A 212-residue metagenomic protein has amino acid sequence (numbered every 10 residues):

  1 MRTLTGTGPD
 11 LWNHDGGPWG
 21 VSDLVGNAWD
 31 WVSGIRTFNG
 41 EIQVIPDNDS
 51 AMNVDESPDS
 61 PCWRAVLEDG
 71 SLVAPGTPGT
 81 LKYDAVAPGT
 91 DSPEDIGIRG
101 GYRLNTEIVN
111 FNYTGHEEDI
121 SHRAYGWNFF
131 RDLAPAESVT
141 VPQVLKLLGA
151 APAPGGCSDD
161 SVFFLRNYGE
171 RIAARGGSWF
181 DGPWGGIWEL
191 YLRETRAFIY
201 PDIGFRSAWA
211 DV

Functional and structural regions predicted by a protein language model:
M1-T5: Internal maturation/activation junctions in enzymes
G6-T7, D15, S22-L24, A28-R36 (+1 more regions): C-terminal, surface-exposed recognition/capping segments
F38-N48: A short, polar/charged loop-to-alpha-helix boundary motif
I45-D47, N53-S57: Flexible gly/pro/ser-rich segments immediately N-terminal to CXXCH heme-c attachment motifs in exported/periplasmic
D49-A51, R193-E194: Short, low-complexity, polar/charged sequence segments that are solvent-exposed and flexible
